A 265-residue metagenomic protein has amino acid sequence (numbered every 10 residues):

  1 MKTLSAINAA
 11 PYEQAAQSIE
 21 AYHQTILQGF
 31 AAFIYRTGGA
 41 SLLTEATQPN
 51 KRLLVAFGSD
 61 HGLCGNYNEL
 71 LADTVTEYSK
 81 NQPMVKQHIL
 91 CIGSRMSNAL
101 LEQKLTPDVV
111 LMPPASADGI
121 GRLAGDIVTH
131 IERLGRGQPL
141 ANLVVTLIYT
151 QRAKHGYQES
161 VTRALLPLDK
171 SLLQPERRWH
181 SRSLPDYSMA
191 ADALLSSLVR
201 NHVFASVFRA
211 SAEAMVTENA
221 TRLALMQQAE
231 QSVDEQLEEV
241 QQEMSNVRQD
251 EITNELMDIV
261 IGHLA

Functional and structural regions predicted by a protein language model:
M1-A265: C-terminal beta-strand-loop-alpha-helix "lid" module of Rossmann-like NAD(P)-dependent dehydrogenases
